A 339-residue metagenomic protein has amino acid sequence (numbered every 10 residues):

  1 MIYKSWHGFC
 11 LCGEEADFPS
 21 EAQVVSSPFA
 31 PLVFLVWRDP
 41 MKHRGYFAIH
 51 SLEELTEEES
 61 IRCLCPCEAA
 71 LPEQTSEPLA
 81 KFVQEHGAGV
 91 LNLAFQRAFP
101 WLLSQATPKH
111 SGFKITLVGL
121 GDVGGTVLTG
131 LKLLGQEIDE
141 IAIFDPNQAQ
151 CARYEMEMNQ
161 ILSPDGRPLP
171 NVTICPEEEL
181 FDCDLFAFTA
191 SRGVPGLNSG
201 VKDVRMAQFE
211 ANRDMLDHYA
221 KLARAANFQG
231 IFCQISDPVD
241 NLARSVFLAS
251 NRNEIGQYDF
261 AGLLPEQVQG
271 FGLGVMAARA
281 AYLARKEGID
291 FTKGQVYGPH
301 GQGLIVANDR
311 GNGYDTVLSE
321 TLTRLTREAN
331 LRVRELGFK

Functional and structural regions predicted by a protein language model:
M1-G112: Glycine/serine-rich phosphate-binding loop and adjoining beta1-alpha1 elements at the start of nucleotide-handling
Y3-P28, R252-K339: C-terminal substrate-binding/catalytic lobe of Rossmann-fold NAD(P)-dependent dehydrogenases
G119-G121: Glycine-rich Rossmann-fold phosphate-binding loop(s) that bind the pyrophosphate of adenine dinucleotide cofactors
V123-T126: Hydrophobic/small residue at the entry helix of a nucleotide-binding pocket
I138-A142: Short beta-strand element of Class I
F144-C183, P195: Conserved N-terminal Rossmann-fold NAD(P) cofactor-binding segment
D203-R279: Rossmann-like NAD(P)(H) cofactor-binding subdomain of soluble oxidoreductases
